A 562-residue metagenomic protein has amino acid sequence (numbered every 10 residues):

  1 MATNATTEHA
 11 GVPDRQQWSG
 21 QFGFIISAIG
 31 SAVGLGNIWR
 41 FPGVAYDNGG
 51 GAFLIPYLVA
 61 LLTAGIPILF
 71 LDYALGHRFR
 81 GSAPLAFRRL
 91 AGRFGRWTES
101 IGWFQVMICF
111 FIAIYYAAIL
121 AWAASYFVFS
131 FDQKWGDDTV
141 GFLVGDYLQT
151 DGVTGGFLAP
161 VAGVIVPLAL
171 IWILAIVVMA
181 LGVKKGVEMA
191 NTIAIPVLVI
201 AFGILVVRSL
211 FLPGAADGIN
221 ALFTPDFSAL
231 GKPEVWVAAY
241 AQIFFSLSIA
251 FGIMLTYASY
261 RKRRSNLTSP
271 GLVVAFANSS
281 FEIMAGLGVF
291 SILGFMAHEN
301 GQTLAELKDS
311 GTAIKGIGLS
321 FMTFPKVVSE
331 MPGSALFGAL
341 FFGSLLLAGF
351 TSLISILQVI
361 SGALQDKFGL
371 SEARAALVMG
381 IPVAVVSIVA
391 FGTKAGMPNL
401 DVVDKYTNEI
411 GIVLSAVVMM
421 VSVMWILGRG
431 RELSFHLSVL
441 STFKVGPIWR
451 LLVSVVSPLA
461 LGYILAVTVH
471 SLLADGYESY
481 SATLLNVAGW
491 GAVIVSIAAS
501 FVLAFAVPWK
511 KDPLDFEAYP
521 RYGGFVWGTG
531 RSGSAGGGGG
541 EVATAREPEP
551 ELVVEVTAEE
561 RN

Functional and structural regions predicted by a protein language model:
M1-W39, I68-Y73, H77-S100, K262-N266 (+1 more regions): Membrane-interface "cap" regions at the ends of multi-pass membrane proteins
A2-W18, F22, E188, T192-S355 (+2 more regions): Membrane-embedded translocation segments of transport machinery
V12-R15, V44-N48, A83-F104, A117-A180 (+7 more regions): Inter-helical loop and helix-membrane interface segments of multi-pass membrane transporters/permeases
Q16, A45-D72, G163, I412 (+1 more regions): Extracellular loop-to-transmembrane helix junctions
G20-A60, D217, I253-A258, P270-L272 (+5 more regions): Transmembrane helix-boundary motif of multi-pass solute transporters/channels
L35-V44, G51, A175-G186, V207-I219 (+9 more regions): Transmembrane helix-loop junctions in multi-pass membrane proteins
I68, Y116-F142, V199-F223, S291-F295 (+3 more regions): Hydrophobic alpha-helical segments and their helix-loop junctions in multi-pass secondary transporters
V106, F368, E372-G380, Y406-L472 (+1 more regions): C-terminal membrane-solvent junction of multi-pass transporters and transport-like membrane proteins
